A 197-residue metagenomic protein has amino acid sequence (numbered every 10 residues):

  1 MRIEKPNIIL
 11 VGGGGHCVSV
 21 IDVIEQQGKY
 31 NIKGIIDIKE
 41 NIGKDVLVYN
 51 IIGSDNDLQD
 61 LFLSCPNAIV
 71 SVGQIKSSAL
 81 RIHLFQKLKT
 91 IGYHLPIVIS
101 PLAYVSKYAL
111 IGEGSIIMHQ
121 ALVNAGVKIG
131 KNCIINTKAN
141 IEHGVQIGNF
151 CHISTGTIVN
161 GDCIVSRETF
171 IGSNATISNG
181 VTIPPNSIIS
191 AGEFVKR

Functional and structural regions predicted by a protein language model:
M1-V46, Q59-F62: Hydrophobic, well-ordered beta-alpha structural blocks that scaffold small-molecule cofactor pockets
G12, V72, N179: Small/polar loops that bind or transfer phosphate-bearing groups
G15-H16, K76-A79, L110: Short alpha-helical
I21-V23, R81-L84, I129: Short amphipathic alpha-helical segments
K33, P66, E113: Conserved acidic residues
K39-E40, Q74, E193: Glycine-rich beta-alpha junction loops
G43-S100, Y104: Phosphate-bearing ligand-interacting subdomains that bind or position ATP/ADP/UDP/GDP/NAD(P) or nucleotide-linked
I97-R197: Structural signal for interior beta-strand "rungs" in well-ordered beta-sheet cores of soluble enzyme domains
